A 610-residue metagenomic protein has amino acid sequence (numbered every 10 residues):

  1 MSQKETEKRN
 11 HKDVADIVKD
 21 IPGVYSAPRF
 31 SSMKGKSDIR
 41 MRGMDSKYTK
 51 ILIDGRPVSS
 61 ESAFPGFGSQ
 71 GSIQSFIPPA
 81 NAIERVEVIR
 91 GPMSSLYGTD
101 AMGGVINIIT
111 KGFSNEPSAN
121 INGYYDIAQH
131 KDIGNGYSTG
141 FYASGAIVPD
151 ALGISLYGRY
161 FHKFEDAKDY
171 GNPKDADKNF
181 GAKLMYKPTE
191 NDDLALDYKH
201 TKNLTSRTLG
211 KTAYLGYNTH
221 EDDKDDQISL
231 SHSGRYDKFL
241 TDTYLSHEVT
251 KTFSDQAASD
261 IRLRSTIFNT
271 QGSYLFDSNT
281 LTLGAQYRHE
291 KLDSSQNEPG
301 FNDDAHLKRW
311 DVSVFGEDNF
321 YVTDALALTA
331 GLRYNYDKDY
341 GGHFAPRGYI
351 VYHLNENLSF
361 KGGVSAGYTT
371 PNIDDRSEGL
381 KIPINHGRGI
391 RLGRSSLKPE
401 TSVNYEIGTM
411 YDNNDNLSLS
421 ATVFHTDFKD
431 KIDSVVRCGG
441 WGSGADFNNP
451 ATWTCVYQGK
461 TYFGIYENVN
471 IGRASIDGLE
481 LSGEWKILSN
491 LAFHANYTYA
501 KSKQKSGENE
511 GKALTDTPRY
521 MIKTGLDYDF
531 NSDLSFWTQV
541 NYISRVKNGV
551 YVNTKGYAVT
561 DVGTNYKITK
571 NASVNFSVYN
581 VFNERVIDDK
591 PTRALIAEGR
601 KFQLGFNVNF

Functional and structural regions predicted by a protein language model:
A15, K19-S60, E84: Extracytoplasmic beta-strand/coil segments of soluble accessory domains associated with Gram-negative outer-membrane
R40, P57-R90: Short acidic/polar hinge/loop motifs at secondary-structure boundaries that mediate gating or recognition
S75-N122: A beta-strand signature from Gram-negative outer-membrane beta-barrel systems, especially the internal plug domain
S114-D223, D430: Periplasmic-side early beta-strands and strand-to-turn transitions of outer-membrane beta-barrels
N122, Y321-L328, H425-D427, F447-G549 (+1 more regions): Gram-negative outer-membrane beta-barrel transporters
S144-A146, M185-K187, G362, F493 (+2 more regions): Conserved C-terminal beta-signal and adjacent last beta-strands/turns of outer-membrane beta-barrel proteins
Y186-N191, D197-Y198, S278, A305-K429 (+6 more regions): Structural signature of Gram-negative outer-membrane beta-barrels, strongest in the C-terminal barrel of TonB-dependent
T212-R235, R309, H353, N357-S359 (+6 more regions): Outer-membrane beta-barrel signature, preferentially recognizing the C-terminal barrel domain of Gram-negative
